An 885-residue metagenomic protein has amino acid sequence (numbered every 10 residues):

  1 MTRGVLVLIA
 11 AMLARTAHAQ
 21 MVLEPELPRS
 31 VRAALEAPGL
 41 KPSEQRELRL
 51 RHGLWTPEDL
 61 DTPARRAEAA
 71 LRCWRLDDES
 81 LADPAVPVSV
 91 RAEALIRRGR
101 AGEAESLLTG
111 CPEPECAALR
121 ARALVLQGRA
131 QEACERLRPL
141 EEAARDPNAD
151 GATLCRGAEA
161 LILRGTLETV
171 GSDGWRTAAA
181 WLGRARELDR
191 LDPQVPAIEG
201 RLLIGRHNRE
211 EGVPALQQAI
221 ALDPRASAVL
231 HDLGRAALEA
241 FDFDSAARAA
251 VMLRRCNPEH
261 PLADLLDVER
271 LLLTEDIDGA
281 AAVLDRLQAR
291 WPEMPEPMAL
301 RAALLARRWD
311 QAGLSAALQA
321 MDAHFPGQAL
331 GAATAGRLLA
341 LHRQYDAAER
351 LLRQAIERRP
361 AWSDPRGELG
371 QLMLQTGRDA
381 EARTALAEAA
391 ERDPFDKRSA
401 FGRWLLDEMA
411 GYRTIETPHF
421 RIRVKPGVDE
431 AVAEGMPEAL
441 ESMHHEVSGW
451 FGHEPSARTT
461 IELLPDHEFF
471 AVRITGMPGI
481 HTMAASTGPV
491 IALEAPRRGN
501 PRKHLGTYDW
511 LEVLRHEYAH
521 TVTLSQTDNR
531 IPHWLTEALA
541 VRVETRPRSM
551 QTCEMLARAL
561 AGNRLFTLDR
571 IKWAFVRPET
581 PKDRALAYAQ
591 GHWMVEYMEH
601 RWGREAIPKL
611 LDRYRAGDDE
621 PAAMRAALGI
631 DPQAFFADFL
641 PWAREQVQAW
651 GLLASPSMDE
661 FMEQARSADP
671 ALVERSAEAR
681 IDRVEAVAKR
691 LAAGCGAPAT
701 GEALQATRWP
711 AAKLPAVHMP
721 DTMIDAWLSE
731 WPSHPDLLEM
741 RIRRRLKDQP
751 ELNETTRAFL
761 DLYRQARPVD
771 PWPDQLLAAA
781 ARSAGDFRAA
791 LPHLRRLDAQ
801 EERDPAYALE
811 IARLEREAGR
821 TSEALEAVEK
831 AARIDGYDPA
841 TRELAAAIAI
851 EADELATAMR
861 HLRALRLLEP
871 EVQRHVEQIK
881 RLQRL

Functional and structural regions predicted by a protein language model:
Q20-L54, A67-E68, L266, L300 (+13 more regions): Beta/coil-rich, acidic/histidine-enriched accessory regions frequently appended to metallopeptidases
L23-T56, P63, C73-W74, R164 (+10 more regions): Zn2+-dependent metallopeptidase catalytic core
W74-L76, G99, G128, D173 (+11 more regions): Residue-level detector of the short coil/turn that links helix A to helix B within each tetratricopeptide repeat
V86, E115, A149-A152, E159 (+12 more regions): Start-of-helix register in tetratricopeptide repeats
R145-N148, R190, P224, P258 (+9 more regions): Short coil turns that delineate tetratricopeptide repeat
P214, R248-A249, R255, A263 (+10 more regions): Juxtacatalytic substrate-recognition/specificity segment
